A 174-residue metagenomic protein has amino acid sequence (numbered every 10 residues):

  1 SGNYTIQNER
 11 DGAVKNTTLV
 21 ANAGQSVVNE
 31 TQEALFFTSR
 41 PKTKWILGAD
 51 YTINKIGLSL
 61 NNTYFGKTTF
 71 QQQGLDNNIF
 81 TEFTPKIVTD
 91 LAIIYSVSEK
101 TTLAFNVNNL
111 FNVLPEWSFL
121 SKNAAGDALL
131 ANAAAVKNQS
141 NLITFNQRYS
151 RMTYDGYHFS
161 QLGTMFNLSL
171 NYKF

Functional and structural regions predicted by a protein language model:
S1-Q72, S169: Gram-negative outer-membrane beta-barrel transporters
D11, Y64-Q71, Y95-F174: C-terminal beta-signal and adjacent terminal beta-strands/loops of Gram-negative outer-membrane beta-barrel proteins
E30-L35, L75-F80, T153-Y157: Extracellular loop and loop/strand-boundary signature of outer-membrane beta-barrel proteins
F37-T38, L58, P85, N112 (+1 more regions): Generic structural "secondary-structure junction" signal
P41-W45, P85-T89, L162-F166: Residues that define the transmembrane beta-barrel architecture of outer-membrane proteins
L47-A49, L91-I93, D127: Feature captures outer-membrane beta-barrel proteins of Gram-negative bacteria and organelles
N62, Q71-A92: Generic long, charged, amphipathic alpha-helical segments
